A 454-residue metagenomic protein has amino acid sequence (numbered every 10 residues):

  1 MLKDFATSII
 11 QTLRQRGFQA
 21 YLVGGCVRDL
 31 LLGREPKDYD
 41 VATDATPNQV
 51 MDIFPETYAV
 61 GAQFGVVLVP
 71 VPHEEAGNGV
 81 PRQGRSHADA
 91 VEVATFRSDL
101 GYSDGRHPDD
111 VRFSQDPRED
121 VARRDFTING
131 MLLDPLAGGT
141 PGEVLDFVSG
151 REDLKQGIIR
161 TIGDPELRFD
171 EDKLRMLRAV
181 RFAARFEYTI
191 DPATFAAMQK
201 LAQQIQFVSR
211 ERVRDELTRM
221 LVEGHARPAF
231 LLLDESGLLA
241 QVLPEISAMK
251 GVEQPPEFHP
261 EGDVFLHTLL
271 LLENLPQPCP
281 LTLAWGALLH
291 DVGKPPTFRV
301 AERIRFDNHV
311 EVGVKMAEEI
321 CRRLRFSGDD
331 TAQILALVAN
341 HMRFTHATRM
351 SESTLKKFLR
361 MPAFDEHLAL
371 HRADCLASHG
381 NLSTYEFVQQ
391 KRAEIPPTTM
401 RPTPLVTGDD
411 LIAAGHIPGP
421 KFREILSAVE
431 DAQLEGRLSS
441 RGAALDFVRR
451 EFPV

Functional and structural regions predicted by a protein language model:
M1-V454: Catalytic cores of the polymerase beta-like nucleotidyltransferase superfamily and closely associated nucleotide
